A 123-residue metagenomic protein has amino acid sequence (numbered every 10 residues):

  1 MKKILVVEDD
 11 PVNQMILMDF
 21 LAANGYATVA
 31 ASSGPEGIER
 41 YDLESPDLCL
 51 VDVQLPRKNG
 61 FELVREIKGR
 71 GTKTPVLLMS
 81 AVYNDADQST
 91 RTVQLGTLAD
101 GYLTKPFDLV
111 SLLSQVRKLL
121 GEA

Functional and structural regions predicted by a protein language model:
E8: Conserved acidic carboxylate
M15-A23: Charged docking surfaces used in two-component/phosphorelay signaling
G25-S32, R40: Short hydrophobic/Thr-rich beta-strand motif most characteristic of the beta2 strand and flanking loop of CheY-like
S33-E36, N59-E62: Acidic catalytic/metal-coordinating carboxylates
D52: Active-site residues of response regulator receiver
P56: The feature encodes the CheY-like receiver
E62, Y83-L103, V110, S114: Alpha4 helix (beta4-alpha4-beta5 surface) of REC/receiver domains from two-component response regulators
M79-S80: Hydrophobic/aromatic residues positioned on beta-strands within the core alpha/beta folds
